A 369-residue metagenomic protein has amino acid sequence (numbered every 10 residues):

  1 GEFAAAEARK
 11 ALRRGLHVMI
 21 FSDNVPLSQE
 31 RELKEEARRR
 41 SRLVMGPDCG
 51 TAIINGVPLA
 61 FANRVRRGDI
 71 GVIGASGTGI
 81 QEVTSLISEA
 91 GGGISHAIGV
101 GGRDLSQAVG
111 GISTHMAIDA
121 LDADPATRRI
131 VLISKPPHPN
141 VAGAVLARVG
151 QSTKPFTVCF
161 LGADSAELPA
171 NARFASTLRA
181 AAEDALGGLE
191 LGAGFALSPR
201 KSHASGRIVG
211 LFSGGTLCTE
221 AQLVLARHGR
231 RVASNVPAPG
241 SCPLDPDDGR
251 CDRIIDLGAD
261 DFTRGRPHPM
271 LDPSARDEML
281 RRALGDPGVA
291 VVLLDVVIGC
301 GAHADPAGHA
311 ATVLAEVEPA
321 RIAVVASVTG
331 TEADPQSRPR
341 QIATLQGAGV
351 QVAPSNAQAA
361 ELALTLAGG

Functional and structural regions predicted by a protein language model:
G1-G369: Catalytic-core regions of core metabolic enzymes, especially those transforming organic acids/acyl-group intermediates
